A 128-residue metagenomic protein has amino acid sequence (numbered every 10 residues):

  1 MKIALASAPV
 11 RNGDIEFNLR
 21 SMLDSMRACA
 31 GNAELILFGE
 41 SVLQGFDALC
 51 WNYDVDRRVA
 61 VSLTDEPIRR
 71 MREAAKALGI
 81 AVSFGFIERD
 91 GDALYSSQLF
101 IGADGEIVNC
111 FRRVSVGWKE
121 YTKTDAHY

Functional and structural regions predicted by a protein language model:
M1-V10, D14, S97, N109-R112: Active-site-proximal beta-strand elements of phosphoester/diester hydrolases
P9, V42, I87-E88: Catalytic metal-binding/acid-base residues of hydrolase active sites
E16-R27, R69: Amphipathic, non-transmembrane alpha-helical secondary structure
N18, R27-V55, A75, V82-S83: Active-site beta-strand/loop signature of hydrolases that rely on acidic residues for catalysis
V55-R69: A short acidic, glycine-rich active-site loop that binds or catalyzes chemistry on phosphate/adenosine moieties
V61, R89-Y128: Active-site catalytic loop in hydrolytic enzyme cores
P67-G85: A structural motif corresponding to the C-terminal end of an alpha-helix and its immediate exit/capping segment
